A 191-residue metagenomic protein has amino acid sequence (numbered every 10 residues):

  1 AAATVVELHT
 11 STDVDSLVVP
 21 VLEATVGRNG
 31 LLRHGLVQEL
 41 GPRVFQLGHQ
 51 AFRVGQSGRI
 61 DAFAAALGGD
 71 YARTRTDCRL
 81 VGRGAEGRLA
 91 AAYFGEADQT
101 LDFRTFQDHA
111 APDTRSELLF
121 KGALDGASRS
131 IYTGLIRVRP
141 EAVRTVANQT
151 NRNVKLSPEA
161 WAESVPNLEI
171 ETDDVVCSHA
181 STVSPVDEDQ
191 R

Functional and structural regions predicted by a protein language model:
A1-Q190: Conserved beta-strand/loop scaffold segments within soluble protein domains that form the structured core and edges
